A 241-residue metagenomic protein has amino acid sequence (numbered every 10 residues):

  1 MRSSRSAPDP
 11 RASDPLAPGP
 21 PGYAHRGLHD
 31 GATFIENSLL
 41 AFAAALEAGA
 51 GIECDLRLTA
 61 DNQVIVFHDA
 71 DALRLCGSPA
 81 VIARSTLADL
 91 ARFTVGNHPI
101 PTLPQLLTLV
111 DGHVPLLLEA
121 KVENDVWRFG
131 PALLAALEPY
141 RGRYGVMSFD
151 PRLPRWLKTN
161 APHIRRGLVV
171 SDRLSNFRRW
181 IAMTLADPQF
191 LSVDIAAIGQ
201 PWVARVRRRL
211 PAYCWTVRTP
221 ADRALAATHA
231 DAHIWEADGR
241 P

Functional and structural regions predicted by a protein language model:
M1-P241: Phosphate-group recognition and catalysis centered on beta-loop-alpha active-site segments
